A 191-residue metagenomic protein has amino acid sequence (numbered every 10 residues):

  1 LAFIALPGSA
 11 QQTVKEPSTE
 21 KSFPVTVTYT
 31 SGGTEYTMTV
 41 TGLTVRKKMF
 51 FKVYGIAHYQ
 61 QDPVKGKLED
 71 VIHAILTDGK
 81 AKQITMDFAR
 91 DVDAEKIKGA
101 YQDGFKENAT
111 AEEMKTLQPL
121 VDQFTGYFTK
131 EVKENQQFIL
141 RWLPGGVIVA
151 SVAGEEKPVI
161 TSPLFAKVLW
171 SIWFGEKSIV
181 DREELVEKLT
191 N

Functional and structural regions predicted by a protein language model:
L1-A5: Bacterial N-terminal signal peptides
L6-A10: Sec/Tat signal peptide C-region and signal peptidase I cleavage site
Q12-T77: N-terminal structural module
T39, A57, T85-D87, V149: Soluble periplasmic/extracytoplasmic beta-strand elements of cell-envelope proteins
P63-L143: Mid-length scaffold segments of soluble, non-membrane domains
S151-E155: Short strand-turn-strand beta-turns centered on an Asx-Gly dipeptide
E156-R182: Flexible glycine-rich active-site/ligand-binding loops centered on an Asp-His dyad
E183-N191: Cysteine/selenocysteine-centered motifs that mediate thiol-based redox chemistry or coordinate metal-sulfur cofactors
